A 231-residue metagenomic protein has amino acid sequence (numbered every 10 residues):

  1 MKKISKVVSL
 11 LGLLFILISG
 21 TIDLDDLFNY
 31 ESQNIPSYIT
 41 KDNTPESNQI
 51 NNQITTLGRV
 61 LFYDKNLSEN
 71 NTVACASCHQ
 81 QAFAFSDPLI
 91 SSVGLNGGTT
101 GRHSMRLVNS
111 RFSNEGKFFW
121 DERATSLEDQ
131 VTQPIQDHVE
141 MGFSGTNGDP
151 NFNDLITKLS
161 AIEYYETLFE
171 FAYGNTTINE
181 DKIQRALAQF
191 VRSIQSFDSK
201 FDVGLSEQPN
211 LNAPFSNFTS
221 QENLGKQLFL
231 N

Functional and structural regions predicted by a protein language model:
M1-K6: Positively charged n-region of N-terminal signal peptides that target proteins for export
V8-S9, T40: N-terminal non-cleavable signal-anchor helices
S9-I16: Bacterial N-terminal signal peptides
I18-N231: Periplasmic c-type cytochrome electron-transfer domains
